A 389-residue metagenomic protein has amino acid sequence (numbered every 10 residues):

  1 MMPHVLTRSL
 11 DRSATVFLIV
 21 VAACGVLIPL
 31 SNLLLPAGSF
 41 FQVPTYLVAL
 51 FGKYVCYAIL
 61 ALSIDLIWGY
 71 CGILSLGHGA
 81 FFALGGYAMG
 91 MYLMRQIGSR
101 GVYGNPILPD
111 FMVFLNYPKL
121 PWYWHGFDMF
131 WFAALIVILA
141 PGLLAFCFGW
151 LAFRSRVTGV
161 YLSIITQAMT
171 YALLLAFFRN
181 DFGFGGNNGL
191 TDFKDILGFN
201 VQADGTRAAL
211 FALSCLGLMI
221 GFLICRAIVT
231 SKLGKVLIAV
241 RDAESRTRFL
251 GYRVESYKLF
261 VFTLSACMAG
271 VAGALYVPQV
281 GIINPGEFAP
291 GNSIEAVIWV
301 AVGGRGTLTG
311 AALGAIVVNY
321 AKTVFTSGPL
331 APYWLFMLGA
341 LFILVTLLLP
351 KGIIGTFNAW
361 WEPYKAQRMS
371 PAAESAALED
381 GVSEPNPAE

Functional and structural regions predicted by a protein language model:
M1-E389: Transmembrane alpha-helices and adjacent helix-loop boundaries
